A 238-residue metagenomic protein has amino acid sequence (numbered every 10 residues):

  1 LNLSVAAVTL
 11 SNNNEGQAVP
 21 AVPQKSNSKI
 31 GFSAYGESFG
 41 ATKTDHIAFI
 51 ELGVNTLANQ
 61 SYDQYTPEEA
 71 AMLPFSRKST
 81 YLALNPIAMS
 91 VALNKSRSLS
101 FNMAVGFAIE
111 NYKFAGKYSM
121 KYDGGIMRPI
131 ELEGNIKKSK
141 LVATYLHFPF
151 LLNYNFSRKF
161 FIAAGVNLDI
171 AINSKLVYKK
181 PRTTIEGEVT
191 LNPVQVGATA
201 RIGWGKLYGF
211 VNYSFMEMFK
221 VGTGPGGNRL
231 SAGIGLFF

Functional and structural regions predicted by a protein language model:
L1-G36: Cleavable N-terminal export/targeting peptides
A34-F39, I50, L82-S90, V105-F107 (+5 more regions): Residues on the lipid-exposed face of transmembrane beta-strands in outer-membrane beta-barrel proteins
E37-D45, V91-L99, F114, K159: Short loop/turn motifs that connect adjacent beta-strands in outer-membrane beta-barrel proteins
G40-A58: Transmembrane beta-strand segments of Gram-negative outer membrane beta-barrel proteins
T44-A48, S76-A83, V142-L146, N192-V196 (+2 more regions): Residues that define the transmembrane beta-barrel architecture of outer-membrane proteins
V54-Q60, F107-K113, L168-I172, K206 (+2 more regions): Transmembrane beta-strands of outer-membrane beta-barrel pores
Q60-Y65, E69-S79, Y112-V142, A171-P181 (+1 more regions): Extracellular/periplasm-exposed beta-strand and loop segments of Gram-negative cell-envelope proteins, dominated by
S61, E186-F238: Predominantly the C-terminal beta-signal and adjacent terminal strand-loop region of outer-membrane beta-barrel
